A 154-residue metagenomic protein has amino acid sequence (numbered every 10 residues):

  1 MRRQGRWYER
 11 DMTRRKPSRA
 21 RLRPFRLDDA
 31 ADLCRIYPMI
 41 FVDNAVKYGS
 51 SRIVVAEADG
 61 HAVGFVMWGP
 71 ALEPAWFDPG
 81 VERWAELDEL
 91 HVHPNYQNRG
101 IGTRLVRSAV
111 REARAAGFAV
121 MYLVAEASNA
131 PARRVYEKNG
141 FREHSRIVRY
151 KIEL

Functional and structural regions predicted by a protein language model:
R2-R15, K138, R142, I147-L154: Terminal substrate-recognition subdomain of acyl/acetyltransferases
R15-S18, P24-E89, H93, V106-R107 (+1 more regions): Acetyl-CoA-dependent GNAT
H93-N95, R99, A127-S128: Active-site acidic-Proline motif in GNAT/NAT acetyltransferases
N98-V106: Glycine-rich acyl-CoA binding loop
T103, A115, A127-R146: Conserved active-site alpha-helix within GNAT-family acetyltransferase domains
A113-V124: Conserved GNAT acetyl-CoA-binding A-motif
Y122-A132, R149-L154: Conserved beta-strand-loop-alpha-helix junction that forms the acyl-donor binding cleft
